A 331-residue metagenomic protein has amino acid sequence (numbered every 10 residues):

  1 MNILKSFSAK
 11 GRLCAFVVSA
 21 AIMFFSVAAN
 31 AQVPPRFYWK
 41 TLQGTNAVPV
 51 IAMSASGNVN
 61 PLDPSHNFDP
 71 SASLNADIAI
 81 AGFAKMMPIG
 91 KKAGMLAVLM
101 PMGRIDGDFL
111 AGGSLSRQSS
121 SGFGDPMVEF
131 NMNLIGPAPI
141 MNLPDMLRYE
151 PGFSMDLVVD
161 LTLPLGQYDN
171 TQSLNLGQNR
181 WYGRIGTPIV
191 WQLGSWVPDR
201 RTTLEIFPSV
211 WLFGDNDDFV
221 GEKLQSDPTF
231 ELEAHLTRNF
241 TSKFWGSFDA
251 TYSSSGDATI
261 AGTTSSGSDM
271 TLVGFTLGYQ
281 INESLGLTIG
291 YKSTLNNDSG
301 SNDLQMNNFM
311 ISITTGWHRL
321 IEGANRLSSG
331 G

Functional and structural regions predicted by a protein language model:
S26-A28: N-terminal signal peptide c-region/cleavage motif recognized by signal peptidases
R36-G44, M87-M95, G136-S154, G194-T202 (+3 more regions): Short loop/turn motifs that connect adjacent beta-strands in outer-membrane beta-barrel proteins
G44, S73-A81, S121-V128, F153 (+4 more regions): Residues that define the transmembrane beta-barrel architecture of outer-membrane proteins
V48-S54, L96-R104, M155-L163, T202-L212 (+4 more regions): Transmembrane beta-barrel strands of outer-membrane/channel proteins
V50, I80-K85, V128-L134, V159 (+5 more regions): Residues on the lipid-exposed face of transmembrane beta-strands in outer-membrane beta-barrel proteins
A55-I78, G113-S116, N170-N175: Surface-exposed strand-loop-strand hairpins of Gram-negative outer-membrane beta-barrel proteins
P61, N216-G331: Outer membrane beta-barrel transmembrane domains
R104-S226: Outer-membrane pore/translocation modules
